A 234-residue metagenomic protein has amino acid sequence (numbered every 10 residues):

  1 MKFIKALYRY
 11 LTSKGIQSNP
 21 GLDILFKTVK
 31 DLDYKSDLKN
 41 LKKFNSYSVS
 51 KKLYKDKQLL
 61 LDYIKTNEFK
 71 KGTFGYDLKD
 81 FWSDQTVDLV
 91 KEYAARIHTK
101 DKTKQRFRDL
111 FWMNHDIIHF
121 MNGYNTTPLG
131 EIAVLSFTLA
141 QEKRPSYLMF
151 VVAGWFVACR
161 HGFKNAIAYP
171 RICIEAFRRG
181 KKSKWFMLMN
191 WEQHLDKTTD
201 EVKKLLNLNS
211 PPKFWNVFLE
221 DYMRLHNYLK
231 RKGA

Functional and structural regions predicted by a protein language model:
M1-I64, K230-A234: The feature captures two recurrent sequence modes
I4-A6, F74, L78, F111 (+4 more regions): A general marker of short, structured functional hotspots
F26, S36-D200: Core of folded catalytic or high-affinity ligand/protein-binding domains in predominantly eukaryotic proteins
E175, R179-A234: C-terminal structured domains
